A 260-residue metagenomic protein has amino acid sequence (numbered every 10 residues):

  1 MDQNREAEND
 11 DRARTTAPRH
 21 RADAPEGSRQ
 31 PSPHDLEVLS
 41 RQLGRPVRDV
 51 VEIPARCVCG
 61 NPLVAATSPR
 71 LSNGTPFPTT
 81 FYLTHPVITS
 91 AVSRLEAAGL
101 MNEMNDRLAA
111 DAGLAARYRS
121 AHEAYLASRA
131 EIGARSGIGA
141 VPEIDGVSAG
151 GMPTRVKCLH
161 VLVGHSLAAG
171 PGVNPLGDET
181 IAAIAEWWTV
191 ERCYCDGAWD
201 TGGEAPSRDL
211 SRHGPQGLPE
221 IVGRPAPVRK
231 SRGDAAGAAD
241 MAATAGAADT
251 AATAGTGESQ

Functional and structural regions predicted by a protein language model:
D2-G233, Q260: Preference for intrinsically disordered or flexible, low-complexity segments and adjacent hinge/connector residues
D234-G255: Asp/Glu-rich intrinsically disordered low-complexity tracts
